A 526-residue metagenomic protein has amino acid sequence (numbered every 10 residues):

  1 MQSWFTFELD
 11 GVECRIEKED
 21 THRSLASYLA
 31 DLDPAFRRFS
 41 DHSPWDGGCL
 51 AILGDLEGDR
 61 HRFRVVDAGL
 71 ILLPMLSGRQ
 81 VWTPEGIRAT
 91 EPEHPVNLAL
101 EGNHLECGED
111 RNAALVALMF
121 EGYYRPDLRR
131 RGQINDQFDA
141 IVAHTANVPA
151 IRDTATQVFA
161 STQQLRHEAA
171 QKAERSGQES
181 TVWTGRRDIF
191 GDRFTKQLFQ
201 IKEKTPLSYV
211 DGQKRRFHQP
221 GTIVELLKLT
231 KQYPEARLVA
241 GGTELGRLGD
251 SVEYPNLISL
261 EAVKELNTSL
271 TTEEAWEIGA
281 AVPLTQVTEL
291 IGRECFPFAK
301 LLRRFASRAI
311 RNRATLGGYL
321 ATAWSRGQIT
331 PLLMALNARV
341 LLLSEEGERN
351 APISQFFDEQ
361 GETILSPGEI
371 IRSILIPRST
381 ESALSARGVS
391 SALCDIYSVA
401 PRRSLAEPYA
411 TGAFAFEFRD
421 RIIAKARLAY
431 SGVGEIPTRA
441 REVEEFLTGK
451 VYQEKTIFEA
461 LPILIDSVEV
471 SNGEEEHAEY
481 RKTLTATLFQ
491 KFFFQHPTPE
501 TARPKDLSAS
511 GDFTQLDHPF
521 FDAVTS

Functional and structural regions predicted by a protein language model:
M1-F7: Short structural boundary motif marking the start of a folded domain
E8, E13, L53-L56, R64-D67 (+2 more regions): C-terminal structural segment of proteins
G11-H22: Short, contiguous acidic and Ser/Thr-rich linear segments
H22-A51: A basic, amphipathic helix-loop patch mediating RNA/tRNA/ribosome contacts
G48, W82, H144: C-type cytochrome heme c attachment motif
I52-E85: S4-like RNA-binding module at protein N-termini
